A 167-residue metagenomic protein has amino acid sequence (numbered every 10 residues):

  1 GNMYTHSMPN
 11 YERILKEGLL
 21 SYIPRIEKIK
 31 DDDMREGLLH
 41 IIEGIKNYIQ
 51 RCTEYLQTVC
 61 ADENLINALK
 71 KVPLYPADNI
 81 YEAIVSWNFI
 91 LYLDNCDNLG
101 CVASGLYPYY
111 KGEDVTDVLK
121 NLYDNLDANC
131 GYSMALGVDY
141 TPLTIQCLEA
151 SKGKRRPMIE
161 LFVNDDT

Functional and structural regions predicted by a protein language model:
G1-G44, Y48, E54-A61, N67-T167: Conserved catalytic cores of very large enzyme subunits
